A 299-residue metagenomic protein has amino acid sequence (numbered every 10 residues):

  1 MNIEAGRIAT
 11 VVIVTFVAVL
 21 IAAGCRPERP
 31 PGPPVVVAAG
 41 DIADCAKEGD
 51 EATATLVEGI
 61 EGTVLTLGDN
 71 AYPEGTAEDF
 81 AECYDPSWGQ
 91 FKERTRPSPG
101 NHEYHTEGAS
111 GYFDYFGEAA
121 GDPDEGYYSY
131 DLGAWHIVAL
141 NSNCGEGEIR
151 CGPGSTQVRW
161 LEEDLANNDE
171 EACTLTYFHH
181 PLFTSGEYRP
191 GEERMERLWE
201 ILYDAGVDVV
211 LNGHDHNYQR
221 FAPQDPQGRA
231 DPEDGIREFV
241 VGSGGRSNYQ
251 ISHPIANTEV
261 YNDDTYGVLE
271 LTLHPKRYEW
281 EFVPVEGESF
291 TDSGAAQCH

Functional and structural regions predicted by a protein language model:
N2-V12: Bacterial N-terminal signal peptides that target proteins for export
V11-L20: Bacterial N-terminal signal peptides
C25-E82, T156, E163, T184-S185: N-terminal active-site segment of His-dependent metallophosphoesterases
D41, G68-D69, S98-N101, L140 (+2 more regions): Active-site glycine-centered loops adjacent to acidic/histidine catalytic or metal-binding residues that shape
E58, G75-C173, R189-V209, N217-E270 (+1 more regions): Extended active-site neighborhood of metal-dependent phosphoesterases/phosphodiesterases
T66, A139, E279-F282: Short hydrophobic/aromatic-rich beta-strand segments that constitute the beta-sheet cores of beta-sandwich/beta-barrel
W280-F290: Short, solvent-exposed aromatic-acidic interface loops
